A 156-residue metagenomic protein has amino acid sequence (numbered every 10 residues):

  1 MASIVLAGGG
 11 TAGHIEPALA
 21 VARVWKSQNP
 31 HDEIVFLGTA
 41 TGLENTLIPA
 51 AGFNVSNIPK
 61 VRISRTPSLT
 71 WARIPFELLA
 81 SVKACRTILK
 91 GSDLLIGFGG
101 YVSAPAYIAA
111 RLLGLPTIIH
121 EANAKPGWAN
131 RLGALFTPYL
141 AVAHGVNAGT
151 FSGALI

Functional and structural regions predicted by a protein language model:
A2, P30-D32, D93, L113-P116 (+1 more regions): A short helix->loop->beta-strand "cap" motif at the edges of active sites that frequently abuts
S3-T11, Q28-A80: Conserved nucleotide-sugar phosphate-binding/catalytic loop shared by glycosyltransferases and other
T11-A12, G100-V102, A124-W128: Residue-level detector of alpha-helix initiation sites
H14-K26: Short amphipathic alpha-helix
G42-T46, L95-L113: An aromatic- and histidine-rich active-site surface loop
L43, R111-I156: Active-site-proximal region of nucleotide-activated glycan assembly enzymes, centered on histidine/acidic-rich loops
S64-L94, A104, L112: An amphipathic, basic-hydrophobic alpha-helix
